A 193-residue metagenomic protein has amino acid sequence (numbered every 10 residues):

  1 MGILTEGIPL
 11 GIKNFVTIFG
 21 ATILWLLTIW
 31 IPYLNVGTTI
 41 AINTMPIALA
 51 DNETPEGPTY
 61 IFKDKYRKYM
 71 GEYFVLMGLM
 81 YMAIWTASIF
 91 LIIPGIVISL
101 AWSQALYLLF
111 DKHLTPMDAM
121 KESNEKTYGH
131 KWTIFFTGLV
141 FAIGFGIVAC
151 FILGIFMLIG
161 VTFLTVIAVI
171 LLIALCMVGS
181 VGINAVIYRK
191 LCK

Functional and structural regions predicted by a protein language model:
M1-L27, F62-T86, I98-A149, G182-A185 (+1 more regions): Interfacial aromatic "cap" segments that immediately flank transmembrane helices in multipass membrane proteins
L26-P55, Y81-M117, K121, I159-K193: Selective recognition of hydrophobic, aromatic-rich stretches within alpha-helical transmembrane segments of polytopic
N35, V148, I152: Short amphipathic alpha-helical segments
E53, T59-D64: Membrane-helix interface linkers and caps
F151-I159: Juxtamembrane "helix-exit" motif on the non-cytosolic side of transmembrane helices
